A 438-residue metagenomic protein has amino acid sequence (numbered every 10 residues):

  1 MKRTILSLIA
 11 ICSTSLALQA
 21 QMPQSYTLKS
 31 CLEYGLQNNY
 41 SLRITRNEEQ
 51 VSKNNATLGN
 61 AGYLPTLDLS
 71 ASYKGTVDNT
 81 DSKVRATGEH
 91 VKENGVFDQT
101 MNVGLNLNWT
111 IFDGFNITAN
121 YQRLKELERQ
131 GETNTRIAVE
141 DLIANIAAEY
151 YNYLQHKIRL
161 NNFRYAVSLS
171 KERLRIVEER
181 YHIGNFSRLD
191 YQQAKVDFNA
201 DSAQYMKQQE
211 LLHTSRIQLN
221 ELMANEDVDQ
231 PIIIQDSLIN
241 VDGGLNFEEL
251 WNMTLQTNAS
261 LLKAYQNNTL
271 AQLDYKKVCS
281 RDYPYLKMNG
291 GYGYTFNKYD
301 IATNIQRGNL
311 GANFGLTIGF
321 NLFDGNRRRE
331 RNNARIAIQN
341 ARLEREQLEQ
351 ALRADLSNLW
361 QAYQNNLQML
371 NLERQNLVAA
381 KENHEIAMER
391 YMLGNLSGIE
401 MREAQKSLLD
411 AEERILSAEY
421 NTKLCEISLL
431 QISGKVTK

Functional and structural regions predicted by a protein language model:
T4-T14: Sec-dependent N-terminal signal peptides
A20-S72, D78, E226-T269, E349 (+3 more regions): Bacterial Sec-pathway N-terminal export signals of envelope proteins
M22-Q24, S70-W109, I234-G243, K276 (+1 more regions): Small/polar, glycine/serine/threonine/aspartate-rich low-complexity segments that form flexible
Y26, S30, N54, D141-M253 (+3 more regions): Periplasmic alpha-helical coiled-coil/stalk elements that build and connect Gram-negative outer-membrane
T27, Y34, S41, Q99 (+25 more regions): Surface positions of alpha-helical coiled-coils, especially the charged/polar e/g heptad sites that form inter-helical
R43-N47, N60-A61, F97, I111-V139 (+5 more regions): Sec/SRP-type N-terminal targeting helices
A200-N225, V378-K435: Short segments within alpha-helical structural elements
